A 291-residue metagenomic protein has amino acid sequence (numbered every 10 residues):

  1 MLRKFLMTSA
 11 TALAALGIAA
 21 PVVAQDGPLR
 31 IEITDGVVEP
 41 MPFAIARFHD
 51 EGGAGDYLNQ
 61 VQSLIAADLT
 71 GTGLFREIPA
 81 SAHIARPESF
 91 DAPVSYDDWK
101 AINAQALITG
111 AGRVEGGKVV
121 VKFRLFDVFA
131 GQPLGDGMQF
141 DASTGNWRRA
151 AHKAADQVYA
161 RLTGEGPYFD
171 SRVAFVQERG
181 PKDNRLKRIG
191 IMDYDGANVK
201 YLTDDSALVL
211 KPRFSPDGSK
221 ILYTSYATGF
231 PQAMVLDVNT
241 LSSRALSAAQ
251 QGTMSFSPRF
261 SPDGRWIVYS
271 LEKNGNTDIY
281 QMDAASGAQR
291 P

Functional and structural regions predicted by a protein language model:
A19-A20: N-terminal signal peptide c-region/cleavage motif recognized by signal peptidases
G27-S95, I108, G112-V114: Short beta-strand->alpha-helix linker/helix-N-cap micro-motif that forms a surface specificity/interaction loop
F90-Q157: Amphipathic beta-strand/beta-sheet edge segments enriched in Tyr/Trp
F129, D193-A197, D237-L241, D283-G287: Short loop/turn segments that connect beta-strands within beta-propeller blades
G166, E178-R188, D204-A207, T224-M234 (+3 more regions): A flexible loop/linker signature enriched in serine peptidases of the S9 family
P167-F169, P216-D217, P262-D263: Residue-level detector of Asp-centered blade-edge/turn motifs that repeat once per structural unit in beta-propeller
V173, G218-L222, G264-I267: Hydrophobic beta-strand positions that form the internal "hydrophobic ladder" of WD40/Gbeta-like beta-propeller blades
